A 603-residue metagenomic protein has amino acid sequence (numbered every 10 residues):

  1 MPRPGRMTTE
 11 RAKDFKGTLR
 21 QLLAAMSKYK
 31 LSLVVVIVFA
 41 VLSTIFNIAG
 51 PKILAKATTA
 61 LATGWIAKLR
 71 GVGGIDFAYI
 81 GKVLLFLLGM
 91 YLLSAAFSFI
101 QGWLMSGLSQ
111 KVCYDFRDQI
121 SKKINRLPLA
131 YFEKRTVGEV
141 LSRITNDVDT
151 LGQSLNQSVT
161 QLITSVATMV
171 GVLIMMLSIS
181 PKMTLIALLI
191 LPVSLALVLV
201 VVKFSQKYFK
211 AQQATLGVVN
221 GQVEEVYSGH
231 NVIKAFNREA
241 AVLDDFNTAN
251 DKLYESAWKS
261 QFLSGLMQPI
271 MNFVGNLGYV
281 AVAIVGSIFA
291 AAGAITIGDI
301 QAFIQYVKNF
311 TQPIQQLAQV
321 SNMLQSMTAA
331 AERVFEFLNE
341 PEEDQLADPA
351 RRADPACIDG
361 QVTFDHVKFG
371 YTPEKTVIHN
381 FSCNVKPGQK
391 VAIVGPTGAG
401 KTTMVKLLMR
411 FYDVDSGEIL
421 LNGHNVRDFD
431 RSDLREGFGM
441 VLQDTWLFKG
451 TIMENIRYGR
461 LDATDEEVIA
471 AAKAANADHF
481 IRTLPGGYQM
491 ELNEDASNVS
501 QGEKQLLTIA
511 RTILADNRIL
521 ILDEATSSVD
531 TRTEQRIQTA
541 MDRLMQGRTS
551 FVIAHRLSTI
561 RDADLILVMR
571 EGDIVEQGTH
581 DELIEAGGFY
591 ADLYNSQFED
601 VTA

Functional and structural regions predicted by a protein language model:
M1-N47, A62-V83, I100-M105, S109 (+7 more regions): Membrane-integrated ABC transporters
P2-E10, Q110, D118-S142, N146-V148 (+8 more regions): Short intracellular "coupling" helices and adjacent cytoplasmic loop segments at the cytosolic face of multi-pass
T18, M26, M105, N125-M169 (+1 more regions): Juxtamembrane loop-to-helix connectors within ABC transporter transmembrane domains
R20, L31-K56, L87, G102-S106 (+4 more regions): Alpha-helical segments in transporter systems
K28, S32-I45, K56, Q157-A211 (+2 more regions): Transmembrane helices of ABC transporter permease
K28-K30, L129-A130, V148-L155, V159 (+7 more regions): An intracellular "coupling" helix at the cytosolic face of ABC transporter transmembrane type-1 domains
G64, M175-L189, K259, L263-E332 (+1 more regions): Helix-loop-helix
L346, P355-A603: ABC-type nucleotide-binding domain
